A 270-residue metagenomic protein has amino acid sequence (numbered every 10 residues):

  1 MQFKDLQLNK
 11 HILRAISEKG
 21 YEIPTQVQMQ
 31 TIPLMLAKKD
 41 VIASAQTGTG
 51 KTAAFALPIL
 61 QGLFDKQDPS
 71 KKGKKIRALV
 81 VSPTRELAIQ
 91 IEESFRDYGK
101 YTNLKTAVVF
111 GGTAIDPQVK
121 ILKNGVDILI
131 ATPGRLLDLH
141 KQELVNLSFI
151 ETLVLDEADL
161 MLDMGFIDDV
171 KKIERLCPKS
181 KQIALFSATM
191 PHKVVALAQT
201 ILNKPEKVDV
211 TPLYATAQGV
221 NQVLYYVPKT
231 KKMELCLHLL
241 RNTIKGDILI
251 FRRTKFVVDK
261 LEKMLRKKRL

Functional and structural regions predicted by a protein language model:
Q2-L270: Conserved helicase RecA-like core
